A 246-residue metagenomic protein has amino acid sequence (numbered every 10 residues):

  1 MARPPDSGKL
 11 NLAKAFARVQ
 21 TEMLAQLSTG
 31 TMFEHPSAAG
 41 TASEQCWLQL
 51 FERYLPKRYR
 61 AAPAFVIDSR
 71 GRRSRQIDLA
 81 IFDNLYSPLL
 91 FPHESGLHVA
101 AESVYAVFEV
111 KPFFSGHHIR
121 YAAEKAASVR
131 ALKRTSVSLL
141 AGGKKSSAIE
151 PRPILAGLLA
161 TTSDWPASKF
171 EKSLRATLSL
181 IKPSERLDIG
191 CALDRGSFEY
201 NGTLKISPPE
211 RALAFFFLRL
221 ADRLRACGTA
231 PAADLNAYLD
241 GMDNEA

Functional and structural regions predicted by a protein language model:
M1-Q76, I81-A246: Intrinsically disordered, low-complexity Ser/Thr/Pro/Gly-rich regulatory segments
